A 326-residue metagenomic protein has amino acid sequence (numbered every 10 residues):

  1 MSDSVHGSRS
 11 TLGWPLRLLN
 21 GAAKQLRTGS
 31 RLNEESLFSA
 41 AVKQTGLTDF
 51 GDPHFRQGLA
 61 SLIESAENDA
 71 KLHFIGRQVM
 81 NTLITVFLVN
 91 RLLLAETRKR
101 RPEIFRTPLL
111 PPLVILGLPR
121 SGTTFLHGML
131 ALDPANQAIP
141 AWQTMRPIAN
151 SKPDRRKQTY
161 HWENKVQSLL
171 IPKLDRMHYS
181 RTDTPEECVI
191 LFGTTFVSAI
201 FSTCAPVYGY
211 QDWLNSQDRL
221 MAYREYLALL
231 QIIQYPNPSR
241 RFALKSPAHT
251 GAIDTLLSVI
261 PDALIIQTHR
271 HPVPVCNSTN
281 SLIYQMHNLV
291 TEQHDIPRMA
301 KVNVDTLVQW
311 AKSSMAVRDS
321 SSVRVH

Functional and structural regions predicted by a protein language model:
M1-P102: Long, basic/Gly/Ser/Thr-rich N-terminal segments that mediate initial subcellular attachment or targeting
N33-L37, G58, G76, M80 (+11 more regions): Alpha-helical structural motif
A95, K99-R101, S216-R240, S246-H326: PAPS-dependent sulfotransferase catalytic domain
E103-L110: Phosphate-binding P-loop
P112-V114, R240-A243: Residue-level preference for the first positions of well-ordered beta-strands
V114-P134: Glycine-rich phosphate-binding P-loop
L132-W142: Post-Walker A helix-loop "phosphate-sensing" segment adjacent to the P-loop in P-loop NTPases
Q143-F242: PAPS-dependent sulfation machinery
